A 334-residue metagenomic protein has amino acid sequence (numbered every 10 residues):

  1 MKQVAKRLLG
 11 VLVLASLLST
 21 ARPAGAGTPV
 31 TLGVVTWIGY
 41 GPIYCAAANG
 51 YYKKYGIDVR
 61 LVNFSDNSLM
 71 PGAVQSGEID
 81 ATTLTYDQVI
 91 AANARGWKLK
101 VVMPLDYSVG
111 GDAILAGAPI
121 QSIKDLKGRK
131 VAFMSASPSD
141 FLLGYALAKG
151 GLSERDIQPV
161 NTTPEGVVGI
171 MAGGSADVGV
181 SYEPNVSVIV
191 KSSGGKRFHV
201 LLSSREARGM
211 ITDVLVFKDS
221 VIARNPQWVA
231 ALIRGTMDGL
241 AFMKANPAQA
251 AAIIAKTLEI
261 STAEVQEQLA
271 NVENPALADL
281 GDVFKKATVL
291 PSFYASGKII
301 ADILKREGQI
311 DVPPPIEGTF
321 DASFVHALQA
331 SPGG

Functional and structural regions predicted by a protein language model:
M1-G10: Bacterial N-terminal signal peptides that target proteins for export
L9-T20: Bacterial N-terminal signal peptides
T20-A26: Sec/Tat signal peptide C-region and signal peptidase I cleavage site
A26-P184, R197-S203, G209: Short, glycine-/small- and polar/acidic-enriched structural segments that line small-molecule recognition paths
D87-Q88, P159-V160, E165-E259: Pocket-lining segment of extracytoplasmic ligand-binding domains
E154-I157, E259-N271, D311-G318: Short, surface-exposed acidic
A223-E307: Secondary-structure end/capping motifs
G297-G334: Conserved C-terminal helix/tail region of periplasmic/extracytoplasmic solute-binding proteins
